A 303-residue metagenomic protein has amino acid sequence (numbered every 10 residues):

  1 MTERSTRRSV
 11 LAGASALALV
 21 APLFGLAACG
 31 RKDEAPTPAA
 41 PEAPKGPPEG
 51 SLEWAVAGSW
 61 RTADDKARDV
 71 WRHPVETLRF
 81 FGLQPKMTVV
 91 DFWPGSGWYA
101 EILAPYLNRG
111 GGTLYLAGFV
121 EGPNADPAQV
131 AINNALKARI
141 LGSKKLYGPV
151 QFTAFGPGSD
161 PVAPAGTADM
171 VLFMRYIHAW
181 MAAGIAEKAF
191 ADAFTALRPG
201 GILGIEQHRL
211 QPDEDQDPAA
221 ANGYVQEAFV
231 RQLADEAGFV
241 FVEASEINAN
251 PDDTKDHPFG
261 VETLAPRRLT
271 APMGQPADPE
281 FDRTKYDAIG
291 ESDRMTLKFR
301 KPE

Functional and structural regions predicted by a protein language model:
T2-A18: N-terminal secretory signal peptides and thylakoid transit peptides that target proteins across membranes
G30-K32: Bacterial signal peptide processing site
L52-L78: Class I SAM-dependent methyltransferase Rossmann-like catalytic core, especially the SAM/SAH-binding loop
M87-G95: Conserved class I S-adenosyl-L-methionine
V162-V171: A short acidic, Gly/Pro-enriched loop at the edge of an enzyme's catalytic core that lines a small-molecule cofactor
E187-P199: A short glycine-rich, Lys/Arg-flanked "PGG" loop and its adjoining helix->strand segment in the class I
G200-Q207: Conserved beta-strand signature within the Rossmann-like core of class I S-adenosyl-L-methionine
R283-E303: C-terminal lobe and adjacent flexible extensions of AdoMet/dcAdoMet transferase-like proteins
